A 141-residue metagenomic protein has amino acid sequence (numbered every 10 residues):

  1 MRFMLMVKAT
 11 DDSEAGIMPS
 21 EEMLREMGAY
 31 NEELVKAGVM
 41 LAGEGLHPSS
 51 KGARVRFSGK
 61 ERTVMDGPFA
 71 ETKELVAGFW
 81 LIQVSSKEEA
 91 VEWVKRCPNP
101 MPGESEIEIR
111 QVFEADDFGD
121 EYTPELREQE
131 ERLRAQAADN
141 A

Functional and structural regions predicted by a protein language model:
M1-A141: Conserved, structured core segments of small domains
